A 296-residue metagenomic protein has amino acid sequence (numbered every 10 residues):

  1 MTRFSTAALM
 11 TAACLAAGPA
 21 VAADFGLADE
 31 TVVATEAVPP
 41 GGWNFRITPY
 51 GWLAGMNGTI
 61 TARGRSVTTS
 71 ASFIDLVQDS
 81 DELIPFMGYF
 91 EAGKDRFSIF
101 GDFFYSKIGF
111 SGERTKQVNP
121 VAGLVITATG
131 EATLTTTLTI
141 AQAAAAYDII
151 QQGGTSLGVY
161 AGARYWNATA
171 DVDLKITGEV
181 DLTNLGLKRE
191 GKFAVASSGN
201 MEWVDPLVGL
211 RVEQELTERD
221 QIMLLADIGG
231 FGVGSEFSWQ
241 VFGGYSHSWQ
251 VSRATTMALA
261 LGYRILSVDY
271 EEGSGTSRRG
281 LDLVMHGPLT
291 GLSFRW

Functional and structural regions predicted by a protein language model:
G18-A22: Sec/Tat signal peptide C-region and signal peptidase I cleavage site
A23-D102: Short glycine/proline- and aromatic-enriched beta-strand/turn motifs that initiate or cap beta-hairpins
T35-W43, I150-S156, L216-R219, W249-M257: Short loop/turn motifs that connect adjacent beta-strands in outer-membrane beta-barrel proteins
R46-Y50, F100-F104, Y160-R164, L225-D227 (+1 more regions): Transmembrane beta-strands of outer-membrane beta-barrel proteins
I47-P49, G88-K94, A143-Y147, A161-A163 (+4 more regions): Residues on the lipid-exposed face of transmembrane beta-strands in outer-membrane beta-barrel proteins
N57-L83, Y105-T139, N167-E202, F231-G234 (+1 more regions): Extracellular/periplasm-exposed beta-strand and loop segments of Gram-negative cell-envelope proteins, dominated by
S80, G153, D227-W239: Solvent-exposed loop/turn segments connecting transmembrane beta-strands in outer-membrane beta-barrel proteins
G244-R295: Predominantly the C-terminal beta-signal and adjacent terminal strand-loop region of outer-membrane beta-barrel
